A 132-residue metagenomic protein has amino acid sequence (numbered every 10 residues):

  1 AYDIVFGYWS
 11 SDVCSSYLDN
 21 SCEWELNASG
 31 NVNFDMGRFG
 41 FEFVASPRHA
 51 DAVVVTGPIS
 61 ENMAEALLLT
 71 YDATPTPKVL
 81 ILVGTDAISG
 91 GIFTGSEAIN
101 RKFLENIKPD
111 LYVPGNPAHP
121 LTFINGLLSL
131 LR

Functional and structural regions predicted by a protein language model:
A1-C14: Single conserved hydrophobic/aromatic residue that forms the stacking wall/gate of nucleotide- or nucleobase-binding
S11-R132: Iron-sulfur-associated redox domains of electron-transfer enzymes in respiratory and anaerobic energy metabolism
